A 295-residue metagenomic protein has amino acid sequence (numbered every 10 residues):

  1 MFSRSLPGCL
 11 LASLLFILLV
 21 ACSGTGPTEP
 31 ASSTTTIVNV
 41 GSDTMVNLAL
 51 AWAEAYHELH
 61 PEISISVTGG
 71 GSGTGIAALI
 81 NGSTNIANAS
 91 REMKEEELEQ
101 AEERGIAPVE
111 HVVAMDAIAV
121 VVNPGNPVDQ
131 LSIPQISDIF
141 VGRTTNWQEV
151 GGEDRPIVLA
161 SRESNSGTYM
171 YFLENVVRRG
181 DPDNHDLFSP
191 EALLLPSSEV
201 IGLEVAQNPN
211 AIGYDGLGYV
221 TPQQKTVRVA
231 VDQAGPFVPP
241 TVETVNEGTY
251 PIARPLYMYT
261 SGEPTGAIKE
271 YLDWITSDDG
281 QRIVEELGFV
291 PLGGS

Functional and structural regions predicted by a protein language model:
M1-L11: Bacterial N-terminal signal peptides that target proteins for export
S3, L15, S23-G26: A detector of low-complexity, intrinsically disordered, Ser/Thr/Gly/Pro/Ala-rich segments
C9-A21: Bacterial N-terminal signal peptides
C22-E102, I106-S295: Exported/periplasmic ABC-transporter solute-binding proteins
